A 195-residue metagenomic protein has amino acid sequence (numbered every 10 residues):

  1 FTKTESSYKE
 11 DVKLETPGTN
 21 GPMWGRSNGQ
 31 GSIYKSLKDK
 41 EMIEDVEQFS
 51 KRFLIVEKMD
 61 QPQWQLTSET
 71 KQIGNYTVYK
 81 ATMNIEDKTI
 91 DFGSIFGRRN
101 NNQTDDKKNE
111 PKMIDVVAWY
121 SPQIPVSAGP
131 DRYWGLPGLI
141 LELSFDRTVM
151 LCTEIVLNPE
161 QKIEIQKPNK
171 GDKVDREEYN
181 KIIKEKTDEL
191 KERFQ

Functional and structural regions predicted by a protein language model:
F1-Q195: Extended soluble regions of mature proteins
